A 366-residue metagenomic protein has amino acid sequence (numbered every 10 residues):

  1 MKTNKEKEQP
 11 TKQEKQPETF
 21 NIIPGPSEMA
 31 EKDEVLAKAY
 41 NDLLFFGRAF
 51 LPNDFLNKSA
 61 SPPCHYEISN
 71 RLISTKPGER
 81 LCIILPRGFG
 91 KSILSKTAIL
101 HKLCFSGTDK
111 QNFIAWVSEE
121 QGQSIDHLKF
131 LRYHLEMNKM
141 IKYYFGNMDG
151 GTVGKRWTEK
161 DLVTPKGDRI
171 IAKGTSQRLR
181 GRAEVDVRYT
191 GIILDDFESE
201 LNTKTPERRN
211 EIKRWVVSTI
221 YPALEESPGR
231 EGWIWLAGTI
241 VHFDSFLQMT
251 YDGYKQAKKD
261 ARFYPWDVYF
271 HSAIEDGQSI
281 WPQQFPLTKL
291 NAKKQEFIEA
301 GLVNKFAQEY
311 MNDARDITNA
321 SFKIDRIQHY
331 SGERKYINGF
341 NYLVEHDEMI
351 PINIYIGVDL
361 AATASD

Functional and structural regions predicted by a protein language model:
M1-E79, L343-D347: N-terminal accessory segments
R80-C82, F113-A115, G191, W233: Residue-level preference for the first positions of well-ordered beta-strands
I84-Y143: Conserved P-loop
V117-S176: Conserved nucleotide-state-sensing and coupling region of NTP-binding domains
E159-V216: Conserved RecA-like ASCE ATPase "motif II neighborhood" in helicase/translocase motors
E198-S199, L360-A362: Short, glycine/acidic-enriched loop or turn micro-motifs at the edges of active sites
K204-S279: ASCE P-loop NTPase helicase motor core
Q278-L360: ATPase catalytic-site recognition across NTP-hydrolyzing enzymes
